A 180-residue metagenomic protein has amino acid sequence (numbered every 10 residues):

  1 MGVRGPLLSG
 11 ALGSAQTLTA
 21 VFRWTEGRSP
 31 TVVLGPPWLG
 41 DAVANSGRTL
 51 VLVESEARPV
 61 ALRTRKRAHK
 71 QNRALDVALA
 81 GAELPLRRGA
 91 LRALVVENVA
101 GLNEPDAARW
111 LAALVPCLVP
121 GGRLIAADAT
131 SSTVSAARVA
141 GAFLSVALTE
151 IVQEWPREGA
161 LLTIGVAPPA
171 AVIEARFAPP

Functional and structural regions predicted by a protein language model:
P6-P30, W38-A42: Conserved alpha-helix/loop element of class I SAM-dependent methyltransferases that forms part of the SAM/SAH-binding
T25, A44, C117-V119: A generic alpha-to-beta junction signature in SAM-dependent methyltransferases
G35-E83: Class I SAM-dependent methyltransferase SAM/SAH-binding core
E83-V96: A short acidic, Gly/Pro-enriched loop at the edge of an enzyme's catalytic core that lines a small-molecule cofactor
D106-R123: A short glycine-rich, Lys/Arg-flanked "PGG" loop and its adjoining helix->strand segment in the class I
S131-A147: Short alpha-helix
A147, V152-P180: Core SAM-dependent methyltransferase catalytic element
